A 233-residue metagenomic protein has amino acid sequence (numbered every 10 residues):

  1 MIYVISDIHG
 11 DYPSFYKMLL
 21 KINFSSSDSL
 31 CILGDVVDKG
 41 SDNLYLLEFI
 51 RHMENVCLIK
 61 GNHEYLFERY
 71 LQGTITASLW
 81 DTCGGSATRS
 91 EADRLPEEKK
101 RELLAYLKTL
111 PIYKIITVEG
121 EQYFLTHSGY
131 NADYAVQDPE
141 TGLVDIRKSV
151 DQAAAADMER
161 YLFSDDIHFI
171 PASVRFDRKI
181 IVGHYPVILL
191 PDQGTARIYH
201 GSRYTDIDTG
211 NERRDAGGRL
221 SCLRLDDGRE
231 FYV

Functional and structural regions predicted by a protein language model:
M1-H9, Y123-G129, T205-I207: Active-site-proximal beta-strand elements of phosphoester/diester hydrolases
M1-M53: N-terminal active-site segment of His-dependent metallophosphoesterases
D7, D35, I50, G61-N62 (+6 more regions): Divalent metal-coordination and catalytic microenvironments
H9, V37, H63-E64, G129-N131 (+2 more regions): Catalytic metal-binding/acid-base residues of hydrolase active sites
D28, N55-V56, Y123, Y204: Short, conserved active-site loop motifs that form the nucleotide-linked donor/cofactor pocket
N43-I116, G120-E121, T141-I146: Active-site neighborhood of divalent metal-dependent phosphoester bond hydrolases
K99-T126, N131, A135-L189: His/acidic metal-ligating clusters that form di-metal
D166-Y232: Conserved beta-sheet core of the metallophosphoesterase superfamily
